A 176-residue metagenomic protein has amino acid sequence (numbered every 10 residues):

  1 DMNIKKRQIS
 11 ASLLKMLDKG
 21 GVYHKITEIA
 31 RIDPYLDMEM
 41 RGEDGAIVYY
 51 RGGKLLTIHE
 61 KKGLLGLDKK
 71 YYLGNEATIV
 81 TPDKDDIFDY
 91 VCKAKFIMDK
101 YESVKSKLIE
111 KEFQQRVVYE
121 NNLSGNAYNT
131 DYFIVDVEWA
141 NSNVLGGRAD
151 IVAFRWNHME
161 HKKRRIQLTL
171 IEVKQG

Functional and structural regions predicted by a protein language model:
D1-G176: Charged, terminal alpha-helix-loop-beta segments that serve as non-catalytic nucleic-acid engagement and/or assembly
